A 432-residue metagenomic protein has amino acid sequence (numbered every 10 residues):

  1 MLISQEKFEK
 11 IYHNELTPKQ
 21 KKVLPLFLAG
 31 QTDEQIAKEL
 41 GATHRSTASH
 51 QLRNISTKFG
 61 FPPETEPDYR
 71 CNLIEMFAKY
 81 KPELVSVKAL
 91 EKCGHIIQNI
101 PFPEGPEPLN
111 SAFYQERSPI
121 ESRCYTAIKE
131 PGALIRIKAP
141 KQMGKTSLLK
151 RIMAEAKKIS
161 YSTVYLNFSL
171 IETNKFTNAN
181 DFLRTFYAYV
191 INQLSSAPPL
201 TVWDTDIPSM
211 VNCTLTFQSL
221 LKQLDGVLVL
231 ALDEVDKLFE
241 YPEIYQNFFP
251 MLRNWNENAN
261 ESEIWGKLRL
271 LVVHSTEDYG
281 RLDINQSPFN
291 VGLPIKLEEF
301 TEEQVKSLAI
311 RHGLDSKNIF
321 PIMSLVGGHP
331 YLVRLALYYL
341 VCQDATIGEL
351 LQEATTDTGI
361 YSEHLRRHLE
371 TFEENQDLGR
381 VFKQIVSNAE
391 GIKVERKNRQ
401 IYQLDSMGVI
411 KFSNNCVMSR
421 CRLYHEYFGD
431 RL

Functional and structural regions predicted by a protein language model:
F61-E91: Basic, Lys/Arg-enriched C-terminal extension of HTH/homeodomain DNA-binding domains
E91-Q142, S147-A156, S219: Walker A/P-loop-proximal flanking segment of P-loop NTPase domains
S118, G313-V409, S413, R422: Winged-helix-like regulatory helical subdomains adjacent to P-loop NTPase cores
R136, A154-K175: Conserved catalytic segments around the Walker B and adjacent sensor/switch elements of P-loop NTPase domains
T163, F176-P199: Conserved NTP-binding/hydrolysis module of P-loop NTPases
Y189-L232, D236-R253, E257-G266: Mid-core helix/loop region of P-loop NTP-binding domains shared across ATPases and GTPases
S262, K267, T276-G292: Short regulatory helix/loop adjacent to the ATP-binding pocket of P-loop NTPases
G292-I319, A336: Conserved small helical "lid"/interfacial subdomain of P-loop NTPases
